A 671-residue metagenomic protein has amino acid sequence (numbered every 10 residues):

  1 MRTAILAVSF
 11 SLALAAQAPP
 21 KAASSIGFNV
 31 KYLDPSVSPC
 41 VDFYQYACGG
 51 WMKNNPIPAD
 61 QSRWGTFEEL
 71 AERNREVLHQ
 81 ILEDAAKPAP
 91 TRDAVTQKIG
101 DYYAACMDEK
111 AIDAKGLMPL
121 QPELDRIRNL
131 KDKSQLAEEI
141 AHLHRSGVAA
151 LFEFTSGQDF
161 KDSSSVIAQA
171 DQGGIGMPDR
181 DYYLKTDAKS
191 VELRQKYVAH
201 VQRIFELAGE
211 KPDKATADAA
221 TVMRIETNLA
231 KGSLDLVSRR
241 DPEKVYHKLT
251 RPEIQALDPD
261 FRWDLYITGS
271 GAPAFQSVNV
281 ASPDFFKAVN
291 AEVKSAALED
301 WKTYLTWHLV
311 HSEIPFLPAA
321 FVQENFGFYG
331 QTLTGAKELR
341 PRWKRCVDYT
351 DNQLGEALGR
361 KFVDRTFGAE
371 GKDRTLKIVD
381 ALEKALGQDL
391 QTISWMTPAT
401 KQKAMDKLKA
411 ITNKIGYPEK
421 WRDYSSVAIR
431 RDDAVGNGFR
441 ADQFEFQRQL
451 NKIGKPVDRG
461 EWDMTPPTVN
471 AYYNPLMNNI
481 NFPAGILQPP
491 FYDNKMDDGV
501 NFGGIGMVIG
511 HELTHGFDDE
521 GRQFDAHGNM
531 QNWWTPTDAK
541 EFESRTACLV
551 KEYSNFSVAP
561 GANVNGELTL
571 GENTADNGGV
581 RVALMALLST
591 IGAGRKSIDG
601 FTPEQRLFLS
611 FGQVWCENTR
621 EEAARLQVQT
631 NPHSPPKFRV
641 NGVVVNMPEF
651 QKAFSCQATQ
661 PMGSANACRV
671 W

Functional and structural regions predicted by a protein language model:
A4-A13: Bacterial N-terminal signal peptides
L12-A22: Bacterial Sec-dependent signal peptides at the C-terminal "C-region" and cleavage site
P19, V222, N228, A256-F261 (+4 more regions): Intrinsically disordered, low-complexity linker/terminal regions across diverse proteins
K21-A22, S38-D42, Y46-A114: Active-site-surrounding "flap" and adjacent substrate/cofactor-binding loops of secreted or lumenal enzymes, prototyped
Y32-K53, Y183, D187-E206, L570 (+1 more regions): Hydrophobic/aromatic-rich, well-ordered segments within soluble, folded domains that form packed cores
N54-P58, F154-G157, D179-D181, S233-D235 (+3 more regions): Short, solvent-exposed loop/turn and secondary-structure capping segments
D60-L82, K214-G232, N501-M507, E604-F608: Short secondary-structure subsegments characteristic of cysteine-rich extracellular domains
A85-A381: Noncatalytic, helix-rich "gating/capping" subdomain that lines the substrate-entry/channel surface of large enzyme
